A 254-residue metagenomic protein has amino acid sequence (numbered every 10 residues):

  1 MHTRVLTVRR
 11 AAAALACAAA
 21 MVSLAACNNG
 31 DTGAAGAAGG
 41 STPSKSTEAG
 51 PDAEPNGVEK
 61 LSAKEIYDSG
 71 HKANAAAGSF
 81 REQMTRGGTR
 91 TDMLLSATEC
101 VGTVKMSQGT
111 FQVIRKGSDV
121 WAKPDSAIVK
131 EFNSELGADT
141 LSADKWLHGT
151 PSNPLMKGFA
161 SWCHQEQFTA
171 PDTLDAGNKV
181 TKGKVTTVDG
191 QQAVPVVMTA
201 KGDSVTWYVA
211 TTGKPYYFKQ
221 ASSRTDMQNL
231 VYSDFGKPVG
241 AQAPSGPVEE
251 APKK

Functional and structural regions predicted by a protein language model:
M1-C17: N-terminal export and membrane-targeting signals
A11-L15, M21-K72, A138-C163, T169-D175 (+1 more regions): N-terminal low-complexity, Pro/Thr-rich disordered segments that flank secretion/membrane-targeting signals
H71-D92, C100-T103: A short, Trp-centered hydrophobic/proline-enriched beta-strand micro-motif
M84-R86, V104-Q108, P124-S126, A200 (+1 more regions): Beta-turn initiation residues at beta-strand->coil junctions
R86, M106, K116, V188-D189: Structural motif
L95-W162, M227-N229: An acidic-aromatic
D175-V185: Short secondary-structure junctions
K184-P247: Gly/Pro-enriched, hydrophobic low-complexity segments that function as extracytoplasmic propeptides/linkers
